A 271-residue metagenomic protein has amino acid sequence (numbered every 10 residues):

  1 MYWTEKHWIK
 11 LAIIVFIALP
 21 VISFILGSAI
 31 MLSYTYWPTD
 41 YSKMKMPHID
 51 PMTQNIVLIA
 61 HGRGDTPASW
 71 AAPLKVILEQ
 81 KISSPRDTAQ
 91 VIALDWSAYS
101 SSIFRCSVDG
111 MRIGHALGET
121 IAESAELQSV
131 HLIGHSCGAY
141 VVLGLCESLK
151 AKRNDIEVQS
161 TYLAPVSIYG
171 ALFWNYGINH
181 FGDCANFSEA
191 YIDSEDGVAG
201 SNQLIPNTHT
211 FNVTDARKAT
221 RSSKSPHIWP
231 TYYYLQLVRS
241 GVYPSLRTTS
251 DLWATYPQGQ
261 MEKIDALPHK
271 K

Functional and structural regions predicted by a protein language model:
Y2-S42: N-terminal membrane-anchoring alpha-helices
D40, N55, G62-R63, A68-I77 (+4 more regions): Serine-dependent carboxylesterase/thioesterase catalytic core of lipase-like alpha/beta-hydrolase/SGNH enzymes
M46-I49, S240: Predominantly extracellular/secreted Zn2+-dependent metalloproteases
I49-N55: Proline/glycine-enriched tight loop/beta-turn segments at coil->beta junctions that connect or precede beta-strands
T210-Y243: A conserved mid-domain beta-alpha-beta active-site/ligand-binding segment of alpha/beta enzyme cores
T231, L235-K271: Alpha/beta-hydrolase-fold serine-hydrolase catalytic core, especially in secreted/extracellular enzymes
